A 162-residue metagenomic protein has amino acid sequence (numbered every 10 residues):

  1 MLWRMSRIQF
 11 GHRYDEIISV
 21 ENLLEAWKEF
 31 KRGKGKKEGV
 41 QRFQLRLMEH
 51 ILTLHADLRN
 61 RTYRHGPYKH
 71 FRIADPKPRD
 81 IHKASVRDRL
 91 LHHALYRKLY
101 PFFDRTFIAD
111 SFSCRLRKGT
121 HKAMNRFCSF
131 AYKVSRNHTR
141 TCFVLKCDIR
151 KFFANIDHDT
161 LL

Functional and structural regions predicted by a protein language model:
M1-L52: Non-catalytic, polymerase-adjacent accessory regions of viral genome-replication enzymes
R13, Y100-A154: Active-site-proximal segment of RNA-dependent polymerases
S19-L23, L54-K77, L90, R97 (+1 more regions): Reverse-transcriptase-like RNA-dependent polymerase core
F30, D80, R140-C142: Alpha-helical hydrophobic/aromatic positions enriched in membrane-embedded helices and signal peptides
R32-K36, E49, T53-R64, Y100-R105 (+1 more regions): Short helix-loop boundary/capping segments at the starts of domains
G33-Q41, G66-H93, T106-G119: Short, conserved non-catalytic motifs in the polymerase core
I51, H55, D88-Y96, Y100 (+1 more regions): Generic internal hydrophobic packing segments that stabilize the cores of diverse globular domains
D157-L162: A short alpha/beta connector and helix-capping loop motif
